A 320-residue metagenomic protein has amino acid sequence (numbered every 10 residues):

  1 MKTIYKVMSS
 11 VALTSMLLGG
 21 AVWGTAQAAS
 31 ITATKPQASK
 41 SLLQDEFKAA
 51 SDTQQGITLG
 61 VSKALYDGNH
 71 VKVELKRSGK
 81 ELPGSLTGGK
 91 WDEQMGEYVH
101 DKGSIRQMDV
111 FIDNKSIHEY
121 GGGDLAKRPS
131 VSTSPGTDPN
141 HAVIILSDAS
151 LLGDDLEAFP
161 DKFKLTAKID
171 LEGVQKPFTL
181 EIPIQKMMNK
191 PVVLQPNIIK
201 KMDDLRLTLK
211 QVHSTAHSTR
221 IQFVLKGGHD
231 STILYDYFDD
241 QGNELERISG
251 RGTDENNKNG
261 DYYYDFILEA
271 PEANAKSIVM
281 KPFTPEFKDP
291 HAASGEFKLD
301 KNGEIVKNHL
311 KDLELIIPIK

Functional and structural regions predicted by a protein language model:
M1-T32: Sec-dependent N-terminal signal peptides of Gram-positive bacterial secreted proteins and lipoproteins
W23-K320: Alpha-helical, hydrophobic structural elements that either
